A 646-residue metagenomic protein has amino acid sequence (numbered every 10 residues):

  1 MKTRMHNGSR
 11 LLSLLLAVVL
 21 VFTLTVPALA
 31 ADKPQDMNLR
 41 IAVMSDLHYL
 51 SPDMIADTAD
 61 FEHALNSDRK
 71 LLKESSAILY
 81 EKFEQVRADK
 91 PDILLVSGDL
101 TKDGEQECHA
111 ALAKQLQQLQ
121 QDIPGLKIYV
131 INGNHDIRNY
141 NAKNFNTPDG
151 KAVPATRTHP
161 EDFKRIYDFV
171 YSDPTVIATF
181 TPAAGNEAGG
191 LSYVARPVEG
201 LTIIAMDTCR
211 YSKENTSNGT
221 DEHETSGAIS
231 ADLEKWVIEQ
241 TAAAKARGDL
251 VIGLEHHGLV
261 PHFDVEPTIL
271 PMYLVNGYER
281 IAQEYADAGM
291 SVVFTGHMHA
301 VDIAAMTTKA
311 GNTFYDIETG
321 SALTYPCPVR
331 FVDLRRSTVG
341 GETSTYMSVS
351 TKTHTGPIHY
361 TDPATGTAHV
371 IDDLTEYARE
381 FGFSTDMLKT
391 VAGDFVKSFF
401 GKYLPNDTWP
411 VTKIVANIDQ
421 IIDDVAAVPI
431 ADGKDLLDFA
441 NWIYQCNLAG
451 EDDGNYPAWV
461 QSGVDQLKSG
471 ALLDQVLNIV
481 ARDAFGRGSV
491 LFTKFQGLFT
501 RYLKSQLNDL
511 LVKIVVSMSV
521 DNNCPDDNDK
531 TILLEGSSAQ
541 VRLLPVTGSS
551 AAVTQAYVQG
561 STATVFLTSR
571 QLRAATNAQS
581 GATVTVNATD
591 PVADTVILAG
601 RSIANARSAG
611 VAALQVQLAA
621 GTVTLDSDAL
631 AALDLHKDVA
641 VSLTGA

Functional and structural regions predicted by a protein language model:
A30-H109: N-terminal active-site segment of His-dependent metallophosphoesterases
A31-K33, I358-T554: Non-catalytic terminal accessory segments
D32-A42, S51-D53, A188-T220, A246 (+2 more regions): Beta-strand-turn-beta hairpins that frame and shape the catalytic cleft of phosphate-ester-processing enzymes
P34, K90, T202-A205, T216-T313 (+7 more regions): His/acidic metal-ligating clusters that form di-metal
V43-S45, L94-G98, K127-N134, I252-H256 (+2 more regions): Active-site neighborhood of phospho(di)ester-bond hydrolases with catalytic His/Asp-centered motifs
L50-D53, K102-G104, N134-N141, Y211-E214 (+3 more regions): Active-site environment of divalent metal-dependent phosphoester hydrolases
A111-K235, A310, F331: Extended active-site neighborhood of metal-dependent phosphoesterases/phosphodiesterases
A551-A646: Long, contiguous ectodomains of secretory-pathway proteins
